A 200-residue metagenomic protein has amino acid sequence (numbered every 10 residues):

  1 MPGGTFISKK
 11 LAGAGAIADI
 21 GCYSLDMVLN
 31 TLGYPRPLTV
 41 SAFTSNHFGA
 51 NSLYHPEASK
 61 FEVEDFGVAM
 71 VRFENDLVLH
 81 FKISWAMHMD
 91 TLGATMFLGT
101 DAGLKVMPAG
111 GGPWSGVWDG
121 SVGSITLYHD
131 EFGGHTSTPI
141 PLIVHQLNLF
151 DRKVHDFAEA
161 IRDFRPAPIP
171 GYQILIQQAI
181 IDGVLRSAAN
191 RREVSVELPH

Functional and structural regions predicted by a protein language model:
M1-F61, R191: Predominantly a Rossmann-like dinucleotide-binding segment in NAD(P)-dependent oxidoreductases
I7, R186-H200: C-terminal capping/lid region of NAD(P)-dependent oxidoreductase domains
S24-L25, D151-H155, I181-D182: A general structural signal for well-ordered alpha-helical segments in protein cores
Y34-P35, E62-V63, L77, D90-L92: Glycine/proline-rich active-site loop of Rossmann-fold NAD(P)-dependent oxidoreductases
T39-A42, H80-I83, L98: Short beta-strand segments
T44, S52-E62, V68, R72-F73 (+3 more regions): C-terminal glycine/acidic-rich active-site capping loop/insertion
K82-T91: Glycine-rich phosphate/pyrophosphate-binding beta-alpha loops
I174-A188: C-terminal hydrophobic helical "lid"/dimerization subdomain of Rossmann-like NAD(P)H-dependent oxidoreductases
